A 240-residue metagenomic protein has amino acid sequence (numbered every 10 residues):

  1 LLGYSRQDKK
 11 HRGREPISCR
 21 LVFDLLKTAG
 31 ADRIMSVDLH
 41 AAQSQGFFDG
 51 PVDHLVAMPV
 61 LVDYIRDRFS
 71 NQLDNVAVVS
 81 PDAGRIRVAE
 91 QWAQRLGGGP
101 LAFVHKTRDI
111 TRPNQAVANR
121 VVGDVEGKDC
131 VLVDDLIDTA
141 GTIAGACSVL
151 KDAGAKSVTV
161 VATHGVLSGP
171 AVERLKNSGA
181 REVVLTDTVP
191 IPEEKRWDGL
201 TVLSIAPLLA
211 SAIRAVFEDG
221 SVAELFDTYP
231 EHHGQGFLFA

Functional and structural regions predicted by a protein language model:
L1-A240: PRPP-associated nucleotide enzymes
